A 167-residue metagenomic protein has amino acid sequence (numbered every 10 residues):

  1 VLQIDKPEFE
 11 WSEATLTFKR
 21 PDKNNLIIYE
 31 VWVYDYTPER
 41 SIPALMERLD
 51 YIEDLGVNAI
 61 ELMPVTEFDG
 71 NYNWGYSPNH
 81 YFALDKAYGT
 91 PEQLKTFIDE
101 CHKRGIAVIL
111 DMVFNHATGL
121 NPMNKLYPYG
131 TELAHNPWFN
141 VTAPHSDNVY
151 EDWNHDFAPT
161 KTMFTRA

Functional and structural regions predicted by a protein language model:
V1-I28: The feature marks proteins involved in alpha-glucan
R20-K23, W32-A167: Substrate-binding/active-site clefts of carbohydrate-active enzymes
